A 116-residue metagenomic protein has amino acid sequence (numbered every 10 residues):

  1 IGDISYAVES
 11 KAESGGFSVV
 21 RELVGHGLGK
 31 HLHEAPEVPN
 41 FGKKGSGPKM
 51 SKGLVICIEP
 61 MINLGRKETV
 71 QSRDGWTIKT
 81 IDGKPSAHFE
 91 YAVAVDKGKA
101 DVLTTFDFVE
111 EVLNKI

Functional and structural regions predicted by a protein language model:
I1-I116: Active-site neighborhoods and metal-handling regions in enzymes and metal-associated proteins
